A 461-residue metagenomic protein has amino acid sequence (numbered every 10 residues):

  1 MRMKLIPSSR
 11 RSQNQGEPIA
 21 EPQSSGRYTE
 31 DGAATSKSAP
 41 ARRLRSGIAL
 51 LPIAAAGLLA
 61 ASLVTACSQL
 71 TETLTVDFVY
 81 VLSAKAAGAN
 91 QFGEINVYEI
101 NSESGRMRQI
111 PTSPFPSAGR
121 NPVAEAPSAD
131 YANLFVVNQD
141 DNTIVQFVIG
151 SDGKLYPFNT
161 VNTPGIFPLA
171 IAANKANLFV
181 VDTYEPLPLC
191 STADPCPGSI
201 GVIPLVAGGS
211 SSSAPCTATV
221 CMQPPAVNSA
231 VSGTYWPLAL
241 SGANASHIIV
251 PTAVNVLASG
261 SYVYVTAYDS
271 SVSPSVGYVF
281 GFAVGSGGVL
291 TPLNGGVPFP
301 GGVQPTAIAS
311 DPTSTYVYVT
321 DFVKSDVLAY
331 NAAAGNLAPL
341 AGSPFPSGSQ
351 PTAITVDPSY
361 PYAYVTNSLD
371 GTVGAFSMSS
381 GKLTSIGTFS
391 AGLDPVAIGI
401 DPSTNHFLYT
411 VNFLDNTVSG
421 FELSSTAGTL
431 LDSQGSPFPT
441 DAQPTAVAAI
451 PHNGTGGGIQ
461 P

Functional and structural regions predicted by a protein language model:
M1-R45: N-terminal secretory signal peptides that target proteins for export/translocation
K4-P7, A20, A49, A54 (+4 more regions): Residues marking helix boundaries in flexible regions
R10, Q23-S24, P52, G57 (+2 more regions): N-terminal regions of proteins, emphasizing targeting and processing segments when present
R43-L50, S68: N-terminal export leaders
A49-T65: Bacterial N-terminal signal peptides
C67-P461: Predominantly soluble domains enriched in secretory-pathway, periplasmic, or organellar proteins
